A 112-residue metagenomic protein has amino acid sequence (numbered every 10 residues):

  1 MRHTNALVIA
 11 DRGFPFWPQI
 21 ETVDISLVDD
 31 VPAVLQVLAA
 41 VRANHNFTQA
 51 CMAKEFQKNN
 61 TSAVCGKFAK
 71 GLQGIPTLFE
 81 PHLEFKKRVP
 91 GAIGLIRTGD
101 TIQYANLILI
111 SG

Functional and structural regions predicted by a protein language model:
M1-H3, V8-K54, F68-I93, R97-G112: N-terminal intrinsically disordered, cationic/polar leader segments that include organellar targeting peptides
